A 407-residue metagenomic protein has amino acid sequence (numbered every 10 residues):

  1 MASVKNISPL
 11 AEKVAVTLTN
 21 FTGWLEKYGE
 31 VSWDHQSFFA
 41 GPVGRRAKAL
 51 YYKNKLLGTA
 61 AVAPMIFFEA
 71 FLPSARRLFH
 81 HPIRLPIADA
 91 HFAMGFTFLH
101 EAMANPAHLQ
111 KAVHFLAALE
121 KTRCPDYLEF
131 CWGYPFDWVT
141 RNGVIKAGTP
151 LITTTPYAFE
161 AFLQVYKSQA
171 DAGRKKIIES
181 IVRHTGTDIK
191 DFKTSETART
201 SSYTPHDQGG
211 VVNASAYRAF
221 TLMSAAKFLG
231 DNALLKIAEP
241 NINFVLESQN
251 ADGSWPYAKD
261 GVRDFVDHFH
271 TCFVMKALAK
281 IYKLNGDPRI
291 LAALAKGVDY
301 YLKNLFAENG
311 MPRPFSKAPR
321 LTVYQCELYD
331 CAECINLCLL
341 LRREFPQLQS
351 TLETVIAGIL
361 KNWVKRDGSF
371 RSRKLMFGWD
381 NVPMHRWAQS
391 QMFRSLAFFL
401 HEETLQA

Functional and structural regions predicted by a protein language model:
M1-A407: Glycan-recognition and catalytic cores of secretory/periplasmic carbohydrate-active enzymes
